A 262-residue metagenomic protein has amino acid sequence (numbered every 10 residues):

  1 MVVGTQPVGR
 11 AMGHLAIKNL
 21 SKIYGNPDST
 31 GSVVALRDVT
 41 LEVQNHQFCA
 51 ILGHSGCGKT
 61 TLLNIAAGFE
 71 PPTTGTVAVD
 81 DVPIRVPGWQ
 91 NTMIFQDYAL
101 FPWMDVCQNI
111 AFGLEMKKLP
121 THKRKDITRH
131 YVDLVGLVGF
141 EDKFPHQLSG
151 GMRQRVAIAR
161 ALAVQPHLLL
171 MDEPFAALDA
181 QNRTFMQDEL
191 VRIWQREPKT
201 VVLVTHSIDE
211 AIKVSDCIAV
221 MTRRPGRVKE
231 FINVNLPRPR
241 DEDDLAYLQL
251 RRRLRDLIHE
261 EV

Functional and structural regions predicted by a protein language model:
L52-H54: The feature captures the beta-strand-to-loop junction immediately N-terminal to the Walker
A67: Helix-to-loop junction immediately C-terminal to a conserved catalytic motif
G75-P87: Conserved ABC transporter NBD signature motif
M104-F112: Short coil-to-helix segment of the ABC ATPase nucleotide-binding domain corresponding to the Q-loop/switch region
E115, H122-F140, R192: Conserved ABC ATPase "signature" region
K143-H146, V164: Conserved signature/switch motifs of ABC ATPase nucleotide-binding domains
I158: Hydrophobic anchor residue at the start of the ABC signature
L169-D172: Catalytic Walker B motif of ABC-type/P-loop ATPase nucleotide-binding domains
